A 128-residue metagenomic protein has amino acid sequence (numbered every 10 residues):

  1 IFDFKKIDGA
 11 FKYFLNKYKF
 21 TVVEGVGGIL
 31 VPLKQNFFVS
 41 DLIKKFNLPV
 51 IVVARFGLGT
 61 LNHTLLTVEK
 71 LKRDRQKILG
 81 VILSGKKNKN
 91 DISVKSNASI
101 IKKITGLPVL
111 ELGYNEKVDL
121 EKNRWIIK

Functional and structural regions predicted by a protein language model:
I1-F37, D41-K44, L58-L65, E69 (+3 more regions): ATP-dependent carboxylate-amine ligase catalytic core
V22-E24, I51-V53, I82: Structural motif
F46-P49, K77: Short glycine-/polar-rich loops that comprise or flank the Walker A/P-loop and associated switch/sensor motifs
P49-R55, G59: A contiguous pocket-lining binding segment that forms or flanks enzyme active sites
V68-K128: C-terminal lobe/tail of nucleotide-utilizing enzymes
